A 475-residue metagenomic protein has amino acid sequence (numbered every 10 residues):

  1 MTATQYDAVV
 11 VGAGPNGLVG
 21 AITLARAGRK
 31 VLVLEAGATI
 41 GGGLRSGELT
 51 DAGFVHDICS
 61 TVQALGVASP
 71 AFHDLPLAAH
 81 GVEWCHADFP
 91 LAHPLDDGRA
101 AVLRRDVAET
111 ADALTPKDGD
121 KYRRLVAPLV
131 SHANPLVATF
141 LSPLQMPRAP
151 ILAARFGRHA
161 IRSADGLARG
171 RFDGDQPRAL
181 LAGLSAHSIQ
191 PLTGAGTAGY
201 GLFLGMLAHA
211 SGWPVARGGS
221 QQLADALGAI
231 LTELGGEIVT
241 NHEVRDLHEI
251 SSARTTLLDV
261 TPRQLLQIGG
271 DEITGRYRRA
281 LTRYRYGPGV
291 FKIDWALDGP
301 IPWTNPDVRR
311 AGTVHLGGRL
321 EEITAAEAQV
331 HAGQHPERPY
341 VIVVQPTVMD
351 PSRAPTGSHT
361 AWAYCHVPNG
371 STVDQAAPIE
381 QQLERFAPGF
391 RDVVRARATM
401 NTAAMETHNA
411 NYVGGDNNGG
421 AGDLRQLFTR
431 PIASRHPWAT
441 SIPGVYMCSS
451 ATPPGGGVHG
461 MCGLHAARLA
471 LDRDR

Functional and structural regions predicted by a protein language model:
M1-A8, R26-A27, Q426-L427, A433 (+1 more regions): Extreme N-terminal leader/targeting segments of oxidoreductases
A3-N134, A421: N-terminal glycine-rich phosphate/pyrophosphate-binding loop and immediately adjacent elements
D96-A195: Rossmann-like flavin
D118, P300-I301, Q334-E337, S371-A410: Flavin-binding catalytic cores
G174-P191, E337-I342, G389-P453: A glycine-rich dinucleotide-binding beta-alpha-beta segment and adjacent secondary-structure elements that constitute
F203-R245: Helical element adjacent to the flavin cofactor pocket in flavoenzyme catalytic cores
H242-A354: Mid-domain catalytic core of redox enzymes that form a hydrophobic substrate pocket/lid adjacent to a catalytic redox
C448-L471: A conserved FAD-binding loop/helix module that cradles the flavin
